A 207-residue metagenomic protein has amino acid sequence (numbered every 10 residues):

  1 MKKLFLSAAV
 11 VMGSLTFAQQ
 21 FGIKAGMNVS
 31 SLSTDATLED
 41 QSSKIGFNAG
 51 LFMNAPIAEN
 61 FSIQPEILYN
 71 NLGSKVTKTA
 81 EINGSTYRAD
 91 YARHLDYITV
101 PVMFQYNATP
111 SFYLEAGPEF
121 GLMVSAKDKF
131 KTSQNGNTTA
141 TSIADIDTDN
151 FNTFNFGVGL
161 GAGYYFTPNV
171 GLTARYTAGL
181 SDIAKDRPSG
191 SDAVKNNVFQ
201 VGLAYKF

Functional and structural regions predicted by a protein language model:
M1-K24, L203, F207: Bacterial Sec-dependent N-terminal signal peptides
S14, A55-E59, A108-P110, F166-P168 (+2 more regions): Outer-membrane beta-barrel proteins
Q20-S62: Start-of-domain marker
F21, N60-I63, F112-L114, N169-A174: Repeated loop/turn-to-beta-strand initiation elements of outer-membrane beta-barrel proteins
I23-M27, F47-A55, I67-Y69, V100-Y106 (+4 more regions): Residues on the lipid-exposed face of transmembrane beta-strands in outer-membrane beta-barrel proteins
L32-Q41, N71-D96, V124-N152, D182-V194: Flexible, solvent-exposed loop segments that connect beta-strands
K44-G46, L95-I98, N155, N196-V198: Membrane-spanning beta-strands of outer-membrane beta-barrel proteins
G171-G202: C-terminal/domain-terminus segments
